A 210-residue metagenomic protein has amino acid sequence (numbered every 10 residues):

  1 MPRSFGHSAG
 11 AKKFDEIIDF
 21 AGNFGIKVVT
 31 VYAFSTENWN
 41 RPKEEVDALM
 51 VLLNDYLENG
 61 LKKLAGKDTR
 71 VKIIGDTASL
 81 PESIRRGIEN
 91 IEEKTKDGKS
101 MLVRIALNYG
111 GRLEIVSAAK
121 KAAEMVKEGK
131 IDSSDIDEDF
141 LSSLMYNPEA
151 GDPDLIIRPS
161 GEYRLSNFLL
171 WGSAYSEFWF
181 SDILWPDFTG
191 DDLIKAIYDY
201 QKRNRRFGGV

Functional and structural regions predicted by a protein language model:
M1-V210: Flexible, compositionally biased loop and terminal segments
